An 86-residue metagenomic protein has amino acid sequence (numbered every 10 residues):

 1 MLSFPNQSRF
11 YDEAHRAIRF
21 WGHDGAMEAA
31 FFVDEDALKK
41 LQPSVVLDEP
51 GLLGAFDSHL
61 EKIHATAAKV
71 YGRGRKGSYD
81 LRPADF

Functional and structural regions predicted by a protein language model:
M1-G22, M27: Short, charged/polar N-terminal "headpieces" of proteins
F4, S44-F86: Acidic, low-complexity intrinsically disordered segments
S8, H15, D24, E35-D36 (+3 more regions): Generic alpha-helical secondary structure signal
S8-Y11, M27, K40, V45-D48 (+1 more regions): A broad, structure-centric signal for solvent-exposed, well-ordered loop/edge residues that line or flank functional
A17-P43: A short, structured beta-strand/loop element
